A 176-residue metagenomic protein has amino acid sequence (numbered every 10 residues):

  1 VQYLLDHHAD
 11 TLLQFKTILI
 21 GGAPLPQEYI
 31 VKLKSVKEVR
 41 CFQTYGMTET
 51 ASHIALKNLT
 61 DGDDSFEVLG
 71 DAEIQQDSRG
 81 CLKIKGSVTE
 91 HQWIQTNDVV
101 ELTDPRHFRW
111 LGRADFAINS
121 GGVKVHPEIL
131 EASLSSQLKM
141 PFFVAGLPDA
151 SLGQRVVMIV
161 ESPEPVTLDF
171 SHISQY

Functional and structural regions predicted by a protein language model:
Q2-D6: Flexible active-site lid/hinge loop adjacent to a nucleotide/diphosphate and Mg2+-phosphate binding pocket
H8-D61: Gly/Ser/Thr-rich phosphate-binding loop
G21-G22, Y45, S78, P148 (+1 more regions): Residues at the C-termini of beta-strands that transition into short coil/loop
R40, E73, P141-F143: Conserved beta-strand segments of alpha/beta enzyme cores
F42-E49, F66, A145-P148: Beta-strand->loop->alpha-helix junctions that form or flank phosphate-binding loops in nucleotide-handling enzymes
A51, L69-E73: Short hydrophobic/aromatic beta-strand or adjacent loop that forms the aromatic wall/cage of a ligand/substrate-binding
E73-Q95, V99-E101, V157-E161: AMP-binding/adenylate-forming core of the ANL superfamily
N97-Y176: AMP-binding/adenylate-forming catalytic core of the ANL superfamily
